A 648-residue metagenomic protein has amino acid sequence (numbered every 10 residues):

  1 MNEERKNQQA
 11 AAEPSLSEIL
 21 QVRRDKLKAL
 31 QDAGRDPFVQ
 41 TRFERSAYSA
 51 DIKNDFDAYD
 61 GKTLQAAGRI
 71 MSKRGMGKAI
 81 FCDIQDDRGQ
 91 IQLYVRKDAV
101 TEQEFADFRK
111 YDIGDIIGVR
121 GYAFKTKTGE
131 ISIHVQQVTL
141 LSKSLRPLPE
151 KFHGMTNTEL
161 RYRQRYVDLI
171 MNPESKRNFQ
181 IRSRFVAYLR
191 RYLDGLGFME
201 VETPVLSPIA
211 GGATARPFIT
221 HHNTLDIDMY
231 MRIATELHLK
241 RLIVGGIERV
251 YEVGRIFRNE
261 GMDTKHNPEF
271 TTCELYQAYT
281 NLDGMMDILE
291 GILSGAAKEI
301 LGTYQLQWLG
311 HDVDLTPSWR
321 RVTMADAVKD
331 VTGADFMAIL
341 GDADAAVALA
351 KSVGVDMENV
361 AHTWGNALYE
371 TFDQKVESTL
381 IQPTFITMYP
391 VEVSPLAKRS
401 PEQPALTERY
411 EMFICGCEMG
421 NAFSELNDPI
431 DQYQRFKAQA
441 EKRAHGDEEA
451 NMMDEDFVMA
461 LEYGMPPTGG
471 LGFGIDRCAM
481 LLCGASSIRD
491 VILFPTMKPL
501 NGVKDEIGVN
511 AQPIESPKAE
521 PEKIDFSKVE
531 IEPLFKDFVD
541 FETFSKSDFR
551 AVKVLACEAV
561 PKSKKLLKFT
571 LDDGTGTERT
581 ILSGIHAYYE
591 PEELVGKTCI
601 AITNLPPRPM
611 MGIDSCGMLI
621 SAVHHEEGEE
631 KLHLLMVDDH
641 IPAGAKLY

Functional and structural regions predicted by a protein language model:
M1-A29, N501-T543: Intrinsic disorder at enzyme termini
N2-A12, L16, R24-A33, P37-G284 (+3 more regions): Class II aminoacyl-tRNA synthetase-like tRNA-binding/catalytic domains
A50-A58, E370-T371, V393-S400, P533-E542 (+1 more regions): Flexible, glycine/threonine-enriched loop-and-boundary segments that flank and lead into catalytic domains of large
D60, E104-D107, P467, D540 (+2 more regions): Short, conserved secondary-structure segments in the cores of folded domains
M71, F124, L145-R146, E174 (+18 more regions): Short, glycine-/Ser/Thr-/acidic-enriched flexible segments
I113, M231-E236, G245-F257, N267-T272 (+4 more regions): TRNA-recognition modules of translation machinery and tRNA-sensing kinases, especially anticodon-binding
G211-P217, G295-G416, A438-M465, D505: Metal-assisted phosphate- and nucleotidyl-transfer catalytic regions
Q512-Y648: Phosphate-backbone binding interfaces of nucleic-acid-interacting proteins
